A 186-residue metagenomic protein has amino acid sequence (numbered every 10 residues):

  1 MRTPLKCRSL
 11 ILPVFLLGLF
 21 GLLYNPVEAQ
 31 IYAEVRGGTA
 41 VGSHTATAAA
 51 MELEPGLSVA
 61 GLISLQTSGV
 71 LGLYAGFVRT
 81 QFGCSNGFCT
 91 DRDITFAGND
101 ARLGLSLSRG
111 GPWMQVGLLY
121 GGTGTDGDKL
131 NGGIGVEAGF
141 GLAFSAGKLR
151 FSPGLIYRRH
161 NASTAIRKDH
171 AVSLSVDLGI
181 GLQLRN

Functional and structural regions predicted by a protein language model:
M1-C7: N-terminal secretory signal peptides that target proteins for export/translocation
I11-L23: Bacterial N-terminal signal peptides
V27-G87, A165, A171-N186: Short glycine/proline- and aromatic-enriched beta-strand/turn motifs that initiate or cap beta-hairpins
A40, T80, G121-T123, S145 (+2 more regions): Short coil/turn motifs at secondary-structure junctions
A60-P153: Gram-negative (and chloroplast) outer-membrane scaffold detector with strong preference for beta-barrel transmembrane
S152, R158-I166: Outer-membrane beta-barrel porins/channels
